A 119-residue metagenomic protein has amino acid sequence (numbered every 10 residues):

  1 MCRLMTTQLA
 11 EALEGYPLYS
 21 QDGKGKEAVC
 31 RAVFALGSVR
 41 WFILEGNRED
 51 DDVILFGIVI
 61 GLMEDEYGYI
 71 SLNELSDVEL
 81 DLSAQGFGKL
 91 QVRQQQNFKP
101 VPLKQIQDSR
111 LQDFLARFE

Functional and structural regions predicted by a protein language model:
M1-G37, R117-E119: N-terminal domain-onset segments
T7, G37, R48-D51, L103 (+1 more regions): Preference for intrinsically disordered or flexible, low-complexity segments and adjacent hinge/connector residues
E14, D22-K24, F56, I60 (+2 more regions): Feature targets compositionally biased, intrinsically disordered low-complexity regions with long contiguous runs
L44-D81: Acidic, aromatic-enriched beta-alpha/helix-loop junctions
E66-F118: Helix-rich interaction surfaces within compact, conserved domain-sized segments that mediate assembly or partner
